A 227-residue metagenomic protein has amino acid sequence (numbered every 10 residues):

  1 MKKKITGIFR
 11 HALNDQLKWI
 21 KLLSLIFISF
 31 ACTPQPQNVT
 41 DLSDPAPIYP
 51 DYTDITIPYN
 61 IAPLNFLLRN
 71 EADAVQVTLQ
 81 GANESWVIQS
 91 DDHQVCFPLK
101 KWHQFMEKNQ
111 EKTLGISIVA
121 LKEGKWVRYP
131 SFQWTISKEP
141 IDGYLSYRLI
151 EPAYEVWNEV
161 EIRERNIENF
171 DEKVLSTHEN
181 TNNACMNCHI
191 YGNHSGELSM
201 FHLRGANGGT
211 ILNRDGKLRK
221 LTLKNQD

Functional and structural regions predicted by a protein language model:
K2-K4, K18: Positively charged n-region of N-terminal signal peptides that target proteins for export
L13-N14: A cross-taxon signal for low-complexity, glycine/charged-rich
I20-A31: Bacterial N-terminal signal peptides
C32-D227: Sequence signature of WD/YWTD-type beta-propeller architectures
